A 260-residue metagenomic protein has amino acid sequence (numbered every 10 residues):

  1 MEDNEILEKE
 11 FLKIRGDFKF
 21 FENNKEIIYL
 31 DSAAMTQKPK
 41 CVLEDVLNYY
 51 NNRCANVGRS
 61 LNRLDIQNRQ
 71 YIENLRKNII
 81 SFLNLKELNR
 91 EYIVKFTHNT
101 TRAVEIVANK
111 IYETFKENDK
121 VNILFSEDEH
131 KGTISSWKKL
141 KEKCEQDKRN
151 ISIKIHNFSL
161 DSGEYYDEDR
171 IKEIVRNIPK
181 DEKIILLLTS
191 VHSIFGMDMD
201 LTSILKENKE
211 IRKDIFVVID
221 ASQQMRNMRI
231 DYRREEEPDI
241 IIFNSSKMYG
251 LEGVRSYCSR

Functional and structural regions predicted by a protein language model:
M1-R260: Pyridoxal 5′-phosphate
